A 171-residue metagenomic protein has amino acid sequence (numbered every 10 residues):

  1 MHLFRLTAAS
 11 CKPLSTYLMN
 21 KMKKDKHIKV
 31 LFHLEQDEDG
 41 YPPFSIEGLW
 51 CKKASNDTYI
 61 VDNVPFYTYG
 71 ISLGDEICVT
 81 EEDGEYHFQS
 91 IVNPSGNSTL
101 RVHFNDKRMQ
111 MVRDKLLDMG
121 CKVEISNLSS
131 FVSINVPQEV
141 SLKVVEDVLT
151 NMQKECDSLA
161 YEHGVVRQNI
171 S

Functional and structural regions predicted by a protein language model:
L18-P43: Extended boundary segments
H33-D37, I71-S72, C78, V102-G120 (+1 more regions): Short amphipathic alpha-helix segments
K53-N63: Short, structured beta-strand/loop micro-motifs enriched in basic residues and often containing a Trp
N63, E81-E82: Conserved "cap/hinge" positions at secondary-structure junctions
D83-P94: Short, Lys/Arg- and Gly-enriched loop/turn segments at beta-strand edges
V92-D106, V132: Short glycine-/aliphatic-rich beta-strand segments at the starts of folded cytosolic domains
R108, R113-L117, C121-S171: Helix-rich terminal scaffold detector
